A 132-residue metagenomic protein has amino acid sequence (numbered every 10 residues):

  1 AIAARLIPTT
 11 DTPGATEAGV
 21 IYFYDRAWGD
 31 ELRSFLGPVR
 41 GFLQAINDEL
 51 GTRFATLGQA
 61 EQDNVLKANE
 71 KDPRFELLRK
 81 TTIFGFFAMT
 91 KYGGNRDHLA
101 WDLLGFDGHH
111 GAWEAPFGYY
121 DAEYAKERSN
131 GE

Functional and structural regions predicted by a protein language model:
A1, A18-E132: Mature-region segments of soluble proteins
A1-A18: Immediate post-signal-peptide N-terminus of mature secreted/exported proteins
